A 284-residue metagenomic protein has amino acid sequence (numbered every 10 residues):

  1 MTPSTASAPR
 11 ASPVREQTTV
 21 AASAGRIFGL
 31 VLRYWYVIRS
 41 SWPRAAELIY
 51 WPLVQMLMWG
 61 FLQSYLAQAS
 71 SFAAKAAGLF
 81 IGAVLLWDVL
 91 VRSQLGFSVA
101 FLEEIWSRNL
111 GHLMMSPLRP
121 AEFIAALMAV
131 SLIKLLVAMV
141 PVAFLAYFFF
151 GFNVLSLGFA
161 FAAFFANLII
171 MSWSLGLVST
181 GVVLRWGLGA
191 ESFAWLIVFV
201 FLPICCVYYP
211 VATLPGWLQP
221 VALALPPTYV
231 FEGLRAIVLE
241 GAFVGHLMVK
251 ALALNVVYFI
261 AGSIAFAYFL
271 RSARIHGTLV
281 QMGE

Functional and structural regions predicted by a protein language model:
T2-E284: Hydrophobic transmembrane alpha-helices and immediately adjacent juxtamembrane helices of multi-pass inner-membrane
